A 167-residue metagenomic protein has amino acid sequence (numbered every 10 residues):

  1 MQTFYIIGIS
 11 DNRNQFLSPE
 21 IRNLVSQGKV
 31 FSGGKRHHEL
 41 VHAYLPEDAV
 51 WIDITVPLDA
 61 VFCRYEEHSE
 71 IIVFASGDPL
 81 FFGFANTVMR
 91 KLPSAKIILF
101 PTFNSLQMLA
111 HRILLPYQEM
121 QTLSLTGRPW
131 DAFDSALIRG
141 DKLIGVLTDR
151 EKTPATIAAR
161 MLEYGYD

Functional and structural regions predicted by a protein language model:
M1-F103, Q107-M108, P129-W130: Class I S-adenosyl-L-methionine
Q2-I7, Q107-D167: Beta-strand/loop-alpha-helix module characteristic of Rossmann-like adenine-cofactor folds
